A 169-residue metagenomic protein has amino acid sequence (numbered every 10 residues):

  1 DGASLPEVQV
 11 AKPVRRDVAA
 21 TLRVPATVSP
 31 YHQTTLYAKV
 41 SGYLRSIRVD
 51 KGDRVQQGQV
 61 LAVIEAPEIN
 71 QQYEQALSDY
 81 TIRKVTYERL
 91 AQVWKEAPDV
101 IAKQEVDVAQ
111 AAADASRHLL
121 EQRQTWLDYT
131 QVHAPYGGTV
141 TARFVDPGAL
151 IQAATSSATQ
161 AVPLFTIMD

Functional and structural regions predicted by a protein language model:
D1-P25, A134: Acidic, gly/proline-rich low-complexity N-terminal segments at the extreme N terminus
A20-A38, H118-P135, L164-D169: Short beta-strand-turn/beta-hairpin segments enriched in glycine/proline and small hydrophobics that form edge-strand
T27, S46-R48, R54-V60, Q131-D169: Surface-exposed patches in structured soluble domains
E68-T125, R143: Alpha-helical coiled-coil segments
